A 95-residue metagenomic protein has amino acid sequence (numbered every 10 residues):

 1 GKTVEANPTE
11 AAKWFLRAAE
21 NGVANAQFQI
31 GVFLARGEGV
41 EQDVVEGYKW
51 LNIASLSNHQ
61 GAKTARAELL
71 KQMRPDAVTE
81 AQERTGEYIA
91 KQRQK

Functional and structural regions predicted by a protein language model:
G1-K2, N7, F15, E20-A24 (+3 more regions): Short helix-capping/linker turns of helical repeat alpha-solenoids
V4, Q27-R36, A67-Q72: Hydrophobic face of amphipathic alpha-helices that form TPR/SEL1-like repeat modules and related alpha-solenoid
A24-N25, Q29, V44-G47, A62-E68: Alpha-helical protein-protein interaction scaffolds
A35, W50-L51: Short histidine
N52-L56: Extracellular/lumenal glycan-associated surfaces
S57-K95: Terminal, low-structured helical/coil segments at or just beyond the last alpha-helical repeat
